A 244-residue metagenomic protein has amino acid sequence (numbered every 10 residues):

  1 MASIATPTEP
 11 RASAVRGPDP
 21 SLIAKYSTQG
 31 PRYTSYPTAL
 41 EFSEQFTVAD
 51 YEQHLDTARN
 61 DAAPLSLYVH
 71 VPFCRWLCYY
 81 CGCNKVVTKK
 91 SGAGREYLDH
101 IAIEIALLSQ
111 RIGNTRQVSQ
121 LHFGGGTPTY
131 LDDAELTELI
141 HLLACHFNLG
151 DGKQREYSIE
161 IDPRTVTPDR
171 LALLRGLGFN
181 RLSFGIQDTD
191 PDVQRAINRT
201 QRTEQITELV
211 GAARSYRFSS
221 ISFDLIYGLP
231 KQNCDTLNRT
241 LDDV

Functional and structural regions predicted by a protein language model:
M1-S66, N114: Flexible, acidic/Gly-rich N-terminal and inter-domain linker regions that tether and position cofactor-handling modules
T38-E41, L77, V86-V87: A short secondary-structure junction motif
A62, Y68, R214-Y216: Alpha-helical hydrophobic/aromatic positions enriched in membrane-embedded helices and signal peptides
P64-S66, C78, E156: Structural motif
L67-V69, F184: Short beta-strand motif preference
V69-K85: Local cysteine-cluster metal-coordination motifs and their immediate loop/turn environment, predominantly Fe-S cluster
K85-R111, V118-V244: Conserved non-cysteine loop/helix-boundary elements of the Radical SAM core domain that shape
